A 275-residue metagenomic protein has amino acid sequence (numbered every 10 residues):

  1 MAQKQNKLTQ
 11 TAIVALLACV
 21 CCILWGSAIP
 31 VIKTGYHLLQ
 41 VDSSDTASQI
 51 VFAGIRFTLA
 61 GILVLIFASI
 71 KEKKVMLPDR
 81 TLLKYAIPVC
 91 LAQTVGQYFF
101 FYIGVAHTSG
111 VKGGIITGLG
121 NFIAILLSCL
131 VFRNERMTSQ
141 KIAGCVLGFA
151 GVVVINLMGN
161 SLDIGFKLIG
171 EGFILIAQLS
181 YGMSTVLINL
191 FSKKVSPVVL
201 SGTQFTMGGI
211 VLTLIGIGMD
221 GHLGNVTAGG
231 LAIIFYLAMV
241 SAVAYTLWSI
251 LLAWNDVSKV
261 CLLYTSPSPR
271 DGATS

Functional and structural regions predicted by a protein language model:
A2-G54, I164-L190, M239: Glycine-/small-residue-enriched transmembrane alpha-helix faces in small-molecule transporters and effluxers
C22, K33, G61-V64, A124-L126 (+3 more regions): Transmembrane alpha-helical segments that form core, pore/gating elements of small-molecule transporters/exporters
L24-D45, L59, Y98-T108, I116 (+2 more regions): Juxtamembrane C-cap of transmembrane helices in multi-pass membrane transport proteins
G35, F52, G104, L130-R133 (+6 more regions): Hydrophobic/aromatic residues within transmembrane alpha-helices of multi-pass small-molecule transporters
L38-Q93, I123-L127, S180-S184, S201-M219: Transmembrane alpha-helices of multi-pass small-molecule transport proteins
S69-G113, T117, V154, L237-V257: Specific transmembrane alpha-helical segments of multi-pass solute transporters/efflux pumps, especially DMT/EamA
G114-T117, R133-V154, I164-G170, T227-L231 (+2 more regions): Loop-to-transmembrane alpha-helix entry segments
Y264-P269: Conserved small/polar residues in nucleotide/adenosyl-binding loops
